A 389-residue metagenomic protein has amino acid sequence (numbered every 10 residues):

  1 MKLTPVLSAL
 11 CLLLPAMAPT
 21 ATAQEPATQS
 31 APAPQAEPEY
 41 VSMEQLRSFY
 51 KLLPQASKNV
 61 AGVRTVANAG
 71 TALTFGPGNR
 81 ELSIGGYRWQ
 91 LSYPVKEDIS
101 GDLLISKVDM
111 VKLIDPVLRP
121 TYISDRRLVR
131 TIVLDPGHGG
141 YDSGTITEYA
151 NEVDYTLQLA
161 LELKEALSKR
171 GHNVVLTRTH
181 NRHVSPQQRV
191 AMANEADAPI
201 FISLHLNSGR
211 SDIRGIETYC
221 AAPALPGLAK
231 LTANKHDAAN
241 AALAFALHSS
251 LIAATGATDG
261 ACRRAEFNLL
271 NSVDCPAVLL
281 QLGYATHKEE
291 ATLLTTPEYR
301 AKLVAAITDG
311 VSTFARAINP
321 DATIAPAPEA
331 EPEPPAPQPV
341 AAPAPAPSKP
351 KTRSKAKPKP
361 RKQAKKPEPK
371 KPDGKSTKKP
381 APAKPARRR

Functional and structural regions predicted by a protein language model:
M1-L7: Bacterial N-terminal signal peptides that target proteins for export
S8-A16: Bacterial N-terminal signal peptides
L14, S57, I123-D125, G209 (+2 more regions): Sterically constrained small-residue positions within well-ordered secondary structures of folded domains
M17-P19, G374: Low-complexity intrinsically disordered segments
A21-E148, Q158, A166, R170: Primary recognition of N-terminal secretory signal peptides and signal-anchoring hydrophobic helices
A150-K366, K370-K379, K384-R389: Active-site-proximal helix/loop segments of hydrolytic enzymes
